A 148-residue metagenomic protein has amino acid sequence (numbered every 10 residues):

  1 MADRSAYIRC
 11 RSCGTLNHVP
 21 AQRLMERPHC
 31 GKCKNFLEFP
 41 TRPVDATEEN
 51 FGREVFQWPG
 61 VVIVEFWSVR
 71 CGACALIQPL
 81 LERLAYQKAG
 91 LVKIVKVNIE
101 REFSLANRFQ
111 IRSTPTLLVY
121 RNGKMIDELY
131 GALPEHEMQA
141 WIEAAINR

Functional and structural regions predicted by a protein language model:
C10-C13, C30-C33: Short cysteine-rich clusters marking metal-coordination/redox-active sites
N17, L37, Q78: Cys/His-rich microdomains that often coordinate metals
V19-P28: Short linker/helix segments within small regulatory modules
C33-R42: Short Cys/His-rich micro-motifs in 6-15 aa windows
V44-V62: A short beta-strand-turn-helix
A46, F66, Q78-A85, A89-S104: Thiol-based oxidoreductase modules, predominantly thioredoxin-like and allied folds used for disulfide exchange
P59, W67-R70, S113: Short pre-active-site segment immediately N-terminal to redox-active cysteine/selenocysteine motifs in thiol-based
S113, L118-R148: Non-catalytic, surface beta->alpha helical segment in thiol-disulfide oxidoreductase systems
